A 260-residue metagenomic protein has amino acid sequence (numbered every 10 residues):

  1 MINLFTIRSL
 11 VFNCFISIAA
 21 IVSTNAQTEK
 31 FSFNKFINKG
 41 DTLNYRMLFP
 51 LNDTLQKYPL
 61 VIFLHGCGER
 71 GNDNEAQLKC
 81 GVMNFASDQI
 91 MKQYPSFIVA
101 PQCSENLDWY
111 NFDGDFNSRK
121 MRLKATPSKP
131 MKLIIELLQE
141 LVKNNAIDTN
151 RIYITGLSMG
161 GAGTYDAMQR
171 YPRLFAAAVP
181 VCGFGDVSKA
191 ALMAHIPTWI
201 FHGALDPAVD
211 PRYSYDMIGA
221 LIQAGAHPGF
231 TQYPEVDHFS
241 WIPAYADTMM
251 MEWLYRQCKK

Functional and structural regions predicted by a protein language model:
M1-E29: Bacterial Sec-dependent N-terminal signal peptides
T24-L60, S96, P130, E136 (+6 more regions): A domain-start/cap signature at the N-terminus of enzymes
N52-Q56, N111-L157: Gly/Ser-rich "nucleophile elbow"/oxyanion-hole loop immediately N-terminal to the catalytic nucleophile in hydrolases
L64-H65, H202: The conserved beta1-alpha1 loop
E69-M131: Active-site machinery of serine-nucleophile hydrolases
K79-Q89, C182-A191, D216: Alpha-helical scaffolding within the catalytic cores of extracellular/periplasmic polymer-degrading hydrolases
Q139-L192: Primarily recognizes the serine-hydrolase "nucleophile elbow" in alpha/beta-hydrolase and SGNH/GDSL folds
V181, S188, P197-K260: C-terminal catalytic histidine-bearing segment of alpha/beta-hydrolase fold enzymes
